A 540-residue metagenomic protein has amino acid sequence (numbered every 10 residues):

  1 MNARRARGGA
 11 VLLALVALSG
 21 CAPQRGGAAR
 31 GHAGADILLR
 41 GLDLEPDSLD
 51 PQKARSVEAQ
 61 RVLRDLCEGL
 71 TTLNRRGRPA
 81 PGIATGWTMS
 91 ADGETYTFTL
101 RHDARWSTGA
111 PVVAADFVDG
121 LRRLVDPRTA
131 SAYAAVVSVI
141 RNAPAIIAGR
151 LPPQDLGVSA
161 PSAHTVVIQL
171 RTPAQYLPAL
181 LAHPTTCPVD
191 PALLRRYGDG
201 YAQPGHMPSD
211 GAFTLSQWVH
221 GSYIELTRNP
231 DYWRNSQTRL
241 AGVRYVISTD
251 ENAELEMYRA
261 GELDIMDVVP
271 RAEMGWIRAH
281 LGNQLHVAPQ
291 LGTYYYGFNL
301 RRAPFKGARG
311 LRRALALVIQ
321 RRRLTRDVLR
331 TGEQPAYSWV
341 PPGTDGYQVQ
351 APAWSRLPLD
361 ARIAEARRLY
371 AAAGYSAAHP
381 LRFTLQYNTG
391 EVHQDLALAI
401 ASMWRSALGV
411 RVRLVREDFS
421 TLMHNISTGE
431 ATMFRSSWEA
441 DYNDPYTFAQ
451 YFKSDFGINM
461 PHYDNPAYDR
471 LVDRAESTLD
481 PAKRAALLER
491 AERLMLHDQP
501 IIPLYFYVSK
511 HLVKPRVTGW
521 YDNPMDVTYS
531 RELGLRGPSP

Functional and structural regions predicted by a protein language model:
A22, V158-S159, R326, L359 (+4 more regions): Extracytoplasmic/peripheral linker and loop segments enriched in polar/acidic and small residues with frequent Thr/Pro
Q24, H220, I363, A371-A440 (+1 more regions): Ligand/substrate-recognition segments at binding pockets and active sites
G41-D92, R122, H206-D210: N-terminal lobe/hinge region of extracytoplasmic solute-binding protein
L42-L63, I83-A84, A110, Y133 (+4 more regions): A structural "hinge/loop" feature
T85-V136, V167, E254-M257, F305-G307: Aromatic- and charge-enriched surface segment that lines or borders ligand/interaction sites
G149-D155, S159, H164, L170-R244 (+3 more regions): Gly/Pro-rich hinge or "lid" segments in bacterial periplasmic/extracellular proteins
S216-T227, R244-R302, R326: Extracellular/periplasmic solute-recognition and catalytic clefts
P335-A372, G390-D395: Structural transition elements
